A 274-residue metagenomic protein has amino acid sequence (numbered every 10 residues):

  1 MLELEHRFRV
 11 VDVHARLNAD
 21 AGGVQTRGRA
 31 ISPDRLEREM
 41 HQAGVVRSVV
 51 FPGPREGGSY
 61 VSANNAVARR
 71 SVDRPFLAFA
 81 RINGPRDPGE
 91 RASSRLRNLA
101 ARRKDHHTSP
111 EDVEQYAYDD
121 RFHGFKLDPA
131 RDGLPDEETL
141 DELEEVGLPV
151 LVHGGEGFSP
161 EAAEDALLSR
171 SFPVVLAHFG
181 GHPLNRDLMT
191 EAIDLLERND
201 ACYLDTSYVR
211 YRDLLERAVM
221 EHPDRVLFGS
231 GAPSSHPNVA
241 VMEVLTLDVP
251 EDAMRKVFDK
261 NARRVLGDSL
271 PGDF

Functional and structural regions predicted by a protein language model:
M1-L17, G22, R29-R47, N238-F274: Mid-to-C-terminal alpha-helical segments outside catalytic/metal-binding sites
V10-A15, S48-V50, A78-R81, H123-L127 (+4 more regions): Hydrophobic faces of well-ordered beta-strands that scaffold small-molecule active sites in alpha/beta enzyme cores
H14, M40, V67, F125 (+7 more regions): Conserved, mostly hydrophobic/aromatic
A15-R16, R27, D34-G58, F76-N83 (+2 more regions): Divalent metal-dependent hydrolysis catalytic cores, especially in the metallo-beta-lactamase
G22-I31, P54-S62, P85-G89, K104-H106 (+4 more regions): Acidic-and-aromatic substrate-binding clefts and catalytic sites of carbohydrate-active enzymes
P33-E37, N64-A68, P110-E114, L140 (+4 more regions): Generic structural signal for well-ordered alpha-helices, preferentially at hydrophobic/aromatic core positions
V61-L151: Active-site gating/metal-coordination segments in enzymes
D132-F228: Catalytic pocket-lining loop regions of alpha/beta-barrel enzymes, especially the amidohydrolase/enolase/GH5 lineages
